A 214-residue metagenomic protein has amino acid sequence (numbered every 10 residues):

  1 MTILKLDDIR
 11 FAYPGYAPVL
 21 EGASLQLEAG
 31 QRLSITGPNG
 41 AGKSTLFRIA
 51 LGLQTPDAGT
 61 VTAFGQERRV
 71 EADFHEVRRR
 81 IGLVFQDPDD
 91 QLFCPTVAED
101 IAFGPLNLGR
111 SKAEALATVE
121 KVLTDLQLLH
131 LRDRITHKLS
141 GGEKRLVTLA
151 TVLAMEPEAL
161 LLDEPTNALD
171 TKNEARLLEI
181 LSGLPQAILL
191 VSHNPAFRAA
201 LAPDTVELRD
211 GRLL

Functional and structural regions predicted by a protein language model:
M1-L6, R10-G22, E71-D73: A short, flexible loop at the N-terminus of ABC-type nucleotide-binding domains that lies
T36-P38: The feature captures the beta-strand-to-loop junction immediately N-terminal to the Walker
L51: Helix-to-loop junction immediately C-terminal to a conserved catalytic motif
G59-R69, V77: Conserved ABC transporter NBD signature motif
A113-L131: Conserved ABC ATPase "signature" region
I135-L139, E143: Conserved ABC ATPase signature
L160-D163: Catalytic Walker B motif of ABC-type/P-loop ATPase nucleotide-binding domains
